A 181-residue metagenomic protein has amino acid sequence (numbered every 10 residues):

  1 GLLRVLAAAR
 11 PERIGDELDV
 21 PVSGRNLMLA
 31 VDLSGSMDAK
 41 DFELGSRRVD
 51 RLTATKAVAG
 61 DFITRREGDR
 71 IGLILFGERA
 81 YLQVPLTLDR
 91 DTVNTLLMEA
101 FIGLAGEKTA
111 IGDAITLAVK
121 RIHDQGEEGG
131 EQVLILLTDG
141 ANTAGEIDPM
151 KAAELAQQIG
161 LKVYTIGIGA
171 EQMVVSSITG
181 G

Functional and structural regions predicted by a protein language model:
G1-M28, S34-F42, D124: Acidic, polar low-complexity linker/tail segments
E17-G24, M37-R70, T87-R90, N94: …and closely analogous acidic/polar surface helices at protein-protein or active-site interfaces in A-domain-like
N26-S36, A54, D61, R70-F76 (+5 more regions): Soluble periplasmic/extracytoplasmic beta-strand elements of cell-envelope proteins
L33, R51-A59, D89-T92, L96 (+3 more regions): Stable alpha-helical elements in mature extracytoplasmic
S36, K40, V58-D69, L96-G103 (+3 more regions): Structured segments of extracytoplasmic/periplasmic soluble domains in secreted or envelope-associated proteins
D41-V49, A80-Q83, E99-K108, G140-N142: Second-shell loop/turn segments in exported
E67-A100, T116-Q125, V174-G181: Short beta-strand-loop
G106-T109, V133, G140-G181: VWA/integrin I-like adhesion module and closely mimicked acidic/polar interface patches used
